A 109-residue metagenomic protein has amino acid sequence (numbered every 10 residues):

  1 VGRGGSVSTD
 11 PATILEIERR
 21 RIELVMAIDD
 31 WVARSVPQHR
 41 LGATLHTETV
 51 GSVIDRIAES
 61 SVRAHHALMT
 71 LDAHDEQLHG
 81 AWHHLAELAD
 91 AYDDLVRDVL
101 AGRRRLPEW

Functional and structural regions predicted by a protein language model:
V1-W109: Anionic, Ser/Thr-rich low-complexity intrinsically disordered regions
